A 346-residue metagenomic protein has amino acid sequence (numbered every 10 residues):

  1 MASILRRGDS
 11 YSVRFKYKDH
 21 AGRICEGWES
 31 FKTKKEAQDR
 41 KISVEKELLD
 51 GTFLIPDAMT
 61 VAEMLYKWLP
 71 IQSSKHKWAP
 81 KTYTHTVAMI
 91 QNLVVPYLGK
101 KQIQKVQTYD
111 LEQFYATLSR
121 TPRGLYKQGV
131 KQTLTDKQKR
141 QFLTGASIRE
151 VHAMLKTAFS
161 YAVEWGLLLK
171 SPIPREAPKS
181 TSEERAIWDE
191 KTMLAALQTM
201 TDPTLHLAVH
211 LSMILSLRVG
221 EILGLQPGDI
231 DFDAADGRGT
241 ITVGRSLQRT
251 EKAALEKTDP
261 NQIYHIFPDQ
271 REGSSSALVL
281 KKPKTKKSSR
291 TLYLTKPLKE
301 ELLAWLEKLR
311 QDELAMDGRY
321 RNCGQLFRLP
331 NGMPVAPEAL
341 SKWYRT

Functional and structural regions predicted by a protein language model:
A2-A58, T285: Short, surface-exposed polybasic/aromatic micro-patch for ligand or macromolecular engagement
R7, T192, L225-E307, G318: Conserved tyrosine-mediated DNA breakage-rejoining catalytic core shared by Y-recombinases
K16-D19, Q113-D136, D231-A234, G244-K257 (+1 more regions): Short regulatory "switch" loops immediately downstream of catalytic or recognition motifs within protein catalytic
D57-V163, A177, G324-L326, S341 (+1 more regions): Short, Lys/Arg-enriched alpha-helical recognition elements, typified by the DNA-recognition helix
R123-K127, Q198, D202-L205, L215 (+2 more regions): Short, basic (Lys/Arg/His-rich) helix/loop patches that form interaction surfaces in the mid-to-C-terminal regions
K127-G145, R149-V151, E164-P227, A235-R238 (+2 more regions): Basic, Lys/Arg- and aromatic-enriched nucleic-acid-binding interface segment
S160-L169, A304-E307: Arg/Lys-rich amphipathic alpha helix in sigma70-family domain 2
